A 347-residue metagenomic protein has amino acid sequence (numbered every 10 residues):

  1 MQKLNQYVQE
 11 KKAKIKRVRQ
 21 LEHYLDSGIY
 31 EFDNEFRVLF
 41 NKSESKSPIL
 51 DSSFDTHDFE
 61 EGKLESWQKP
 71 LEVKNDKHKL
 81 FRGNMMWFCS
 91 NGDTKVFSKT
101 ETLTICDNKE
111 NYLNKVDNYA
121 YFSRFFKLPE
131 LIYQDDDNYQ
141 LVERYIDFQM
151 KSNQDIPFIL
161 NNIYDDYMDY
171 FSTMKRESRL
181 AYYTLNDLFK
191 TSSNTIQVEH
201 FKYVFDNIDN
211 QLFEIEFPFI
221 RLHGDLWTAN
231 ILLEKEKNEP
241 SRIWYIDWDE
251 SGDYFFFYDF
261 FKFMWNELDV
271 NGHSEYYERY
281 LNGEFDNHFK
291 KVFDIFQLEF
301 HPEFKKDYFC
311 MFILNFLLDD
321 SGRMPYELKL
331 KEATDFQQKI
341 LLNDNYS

Functional and structural regions predicted by a protein language model:
Q2-N84: Juxta-kinase regulatory segment immediately upstream of eukaryotic protein kinase catalytic domains
G83-V116: ATP-binding glycine-rich loop module of kinase domains
M86-C89, D93-V96, N210-Y258: Active-site acidic catalytic loop and adjacent metal/ATP-binding pocket of ATP-dependent phosphoryl transfer enzymes
L113-P129, D135, I146-L188, T195-E216 (+2 more regions): Conserved kinase catalytic-core helix
F260-Q297, F312-L328: Active-site activation/catalytic loop segments of kinase-like enzymes and analogous catalytic loops in related
L298-C310: All-alpha amphipathic helical-bundle segments outside canonical DNA-binding/catalytic cores that form hydrophobic
F316-S347: ATP/Mg2+ or Mg2+-diphosphate-binding catalytic cores that bind nucleotide phosphates or diphosphates via glycine-rich
